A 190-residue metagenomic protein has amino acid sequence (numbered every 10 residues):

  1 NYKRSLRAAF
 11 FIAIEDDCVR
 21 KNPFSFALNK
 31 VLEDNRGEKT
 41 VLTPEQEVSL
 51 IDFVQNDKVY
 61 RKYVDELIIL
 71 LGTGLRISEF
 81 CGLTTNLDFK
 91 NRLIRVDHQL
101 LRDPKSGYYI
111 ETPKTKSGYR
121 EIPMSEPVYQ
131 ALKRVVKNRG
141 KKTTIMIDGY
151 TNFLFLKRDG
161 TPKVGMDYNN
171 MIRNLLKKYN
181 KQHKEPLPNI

Functional and structural regions predicted by a protein language model:
N1-I12, A27, M124: Non-catalytic DNA-binding core/recognition domains of DNA-processing enzymes
K3, T40-L42, E79-C81, K163-Y168 (+1 more regions): Gram-positive cell-envelope targeting signals
L6-F10, F80, I172-R173, I190: Short, basic/aromatic-rich helical patch in the C-terminal catalytic core of site-specific tyrosine
L6-I14, L132-V135, L175, Y179: Hydrophobic recognition helices of helix-based DNA-binding modules
E15, V19-I77, C81, K90 (+3 more regions): Basic, Lys/Arg- and aromatic-enriched nucleic-acid-binding interface segment
N29, G82-G140: Conserved tyrosine-mediated DNA breakage-rejoining catalytic core shared by Y-recombinases
D52-Y63, T73, I122, N138-F153 (+2 more regions): Short, basic (Lys/Arg/His-rich) helix/loop patches that form interaction surfaces in the mid-to-C-terminal regions
